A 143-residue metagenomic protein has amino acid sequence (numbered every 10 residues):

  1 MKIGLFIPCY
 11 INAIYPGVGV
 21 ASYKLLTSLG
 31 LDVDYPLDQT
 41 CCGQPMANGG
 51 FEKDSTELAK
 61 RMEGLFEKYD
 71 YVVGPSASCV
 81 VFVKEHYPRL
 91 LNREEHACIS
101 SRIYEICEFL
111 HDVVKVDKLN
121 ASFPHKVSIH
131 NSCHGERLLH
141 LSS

Functional and structural regions predicted by a protein language model:
M1-S143: Iron-sulfur cluster-binding electron-transfer modules in prokaryotic oxidoreductases
